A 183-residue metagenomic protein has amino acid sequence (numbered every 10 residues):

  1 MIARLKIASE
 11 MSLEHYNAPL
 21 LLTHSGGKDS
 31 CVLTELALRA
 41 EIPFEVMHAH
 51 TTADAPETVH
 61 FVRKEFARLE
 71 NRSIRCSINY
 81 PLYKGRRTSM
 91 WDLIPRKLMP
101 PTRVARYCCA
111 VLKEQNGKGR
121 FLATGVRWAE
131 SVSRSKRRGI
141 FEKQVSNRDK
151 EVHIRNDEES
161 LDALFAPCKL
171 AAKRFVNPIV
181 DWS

Functional and structural regions predicted by a protein language model:
M1-S183: Nucleotide-activated chemistry modules centered on ATP-dependent adenylation/adenylyltransferase
